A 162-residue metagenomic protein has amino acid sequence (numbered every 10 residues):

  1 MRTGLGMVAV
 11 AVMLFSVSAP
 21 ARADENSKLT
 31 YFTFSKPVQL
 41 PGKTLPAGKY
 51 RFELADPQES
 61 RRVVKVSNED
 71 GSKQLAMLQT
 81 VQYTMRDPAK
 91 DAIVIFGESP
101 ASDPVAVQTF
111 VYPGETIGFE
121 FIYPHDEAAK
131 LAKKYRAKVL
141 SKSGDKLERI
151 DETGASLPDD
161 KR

Functional and structural regions predicted by a protein language model:
M7-S16: Bacterial N-terminal signal peptides
S18-A23: Sec/Tat signal peptide C-region and signal peptidase I cleavage site
S27-L29: Alpha-helical transmembrane segments and their juxtamembrane interface "caps" in small multi-pass membrane proteins
G48-L54: A short tyrosine-centered beta-strand micro-motif
R62-F110: Mid-chain, structured segments of secreted extracytoplasmic proteins
H125-R162: Compositionally biased, proline/threonine/alanine/serine-rich low-complexity intrinsically disordered stretches
